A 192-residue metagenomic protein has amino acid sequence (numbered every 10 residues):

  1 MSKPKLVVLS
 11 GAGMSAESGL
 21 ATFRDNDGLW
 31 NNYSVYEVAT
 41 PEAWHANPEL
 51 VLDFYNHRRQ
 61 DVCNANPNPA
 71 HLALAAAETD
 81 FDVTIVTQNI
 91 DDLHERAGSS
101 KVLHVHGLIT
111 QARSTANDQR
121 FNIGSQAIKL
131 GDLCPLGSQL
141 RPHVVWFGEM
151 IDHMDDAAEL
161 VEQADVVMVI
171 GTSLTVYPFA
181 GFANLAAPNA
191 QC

Functional and structural regions predicted by a protein language model:
M1-C192: Conserved catalytic core of sirtuin-type NAD+-dependent deacylases
